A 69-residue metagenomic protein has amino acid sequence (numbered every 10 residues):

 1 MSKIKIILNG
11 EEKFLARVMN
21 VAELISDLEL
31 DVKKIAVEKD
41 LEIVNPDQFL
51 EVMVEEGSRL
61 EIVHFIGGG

Functional and structural regions predicted by a protein language model:
M1-G68: Ubiquitin-like/PB1-type beta-grasp interaction modules and other compact soluble beta-rich domains
